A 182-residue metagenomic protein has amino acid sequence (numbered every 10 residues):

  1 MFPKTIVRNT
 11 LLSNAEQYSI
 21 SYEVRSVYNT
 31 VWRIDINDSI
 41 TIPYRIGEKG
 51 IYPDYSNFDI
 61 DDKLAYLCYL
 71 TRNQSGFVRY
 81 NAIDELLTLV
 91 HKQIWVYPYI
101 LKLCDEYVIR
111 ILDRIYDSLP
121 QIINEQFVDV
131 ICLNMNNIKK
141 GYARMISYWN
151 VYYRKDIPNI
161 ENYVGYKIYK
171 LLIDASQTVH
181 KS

Functional and structural regions predicted by a protein language model:
M1-Y52, T178-S182: Long, acidic/serine-threonine-rich intrinsically disordered regions with weak helical/coil propensity that act as
F2, I60-C68, Q93-K102, V128-C132: Amphipathic alpha-helical scaffolding segments comprising HEAT/armadillo-like alpha-solenoid repeats
A65, Y80-N81, P98, D113: Alpha-solenoid HEAT/ARM repeat scaffold
L67-R72, I83-L87, L101-K102: Amphipathic alpha-helical repeat scaffolds
T71-Q74, C104-R110: Short coil turns that connect the paired helices of HEAT/ARM alpha-solenoid repeats
A82-E85, I111-L119: Conserved hydrophobic register position within alpha-solenoid helical repeats
T88-L89, S118, I122-Q126: Residue-level signature of the C-terminal ends
I123-S182: Long, helix-rich interaction regions
